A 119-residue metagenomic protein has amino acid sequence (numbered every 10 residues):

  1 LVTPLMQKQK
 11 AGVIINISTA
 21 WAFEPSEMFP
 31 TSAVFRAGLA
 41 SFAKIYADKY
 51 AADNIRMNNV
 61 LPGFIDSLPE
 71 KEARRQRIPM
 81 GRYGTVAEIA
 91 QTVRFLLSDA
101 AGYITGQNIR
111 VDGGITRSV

Functional and structural regions predicted by a protein language model:
P4, D48-K49, G102: Alpha-helical segment proximal to the catalytic Tyr-Lys
T19: Residue(s) in the substrate-gating loop at a strand-loop-helix junction that position the organic substrate next
E24, R94, T105-V119: Short C-terminal tail/terminal secondary-structure segment of NAD(P)H-dependent dehydrogenase/reductase domains
E24-P30, A52, G81, D99: Active-site loop immediately N-terminal to the catalytic Tyr-X3-Lys motif of short-chain dehydrogenase/reductase
F35-R36, A43: Active-site helix of classical SDR
A51, R56, I104-G106: Short, small/polar-rich loop/turn modules that mediate ligand/substrate recognition or access, typified
R56-D66, L97, R110-D112: Conserved SDR Rossmann-fold cofactor-binding beta-strand/turn motif
I78-I89, A100: A conserved structural motif in NAD(P)-dependent oxidoreductases
